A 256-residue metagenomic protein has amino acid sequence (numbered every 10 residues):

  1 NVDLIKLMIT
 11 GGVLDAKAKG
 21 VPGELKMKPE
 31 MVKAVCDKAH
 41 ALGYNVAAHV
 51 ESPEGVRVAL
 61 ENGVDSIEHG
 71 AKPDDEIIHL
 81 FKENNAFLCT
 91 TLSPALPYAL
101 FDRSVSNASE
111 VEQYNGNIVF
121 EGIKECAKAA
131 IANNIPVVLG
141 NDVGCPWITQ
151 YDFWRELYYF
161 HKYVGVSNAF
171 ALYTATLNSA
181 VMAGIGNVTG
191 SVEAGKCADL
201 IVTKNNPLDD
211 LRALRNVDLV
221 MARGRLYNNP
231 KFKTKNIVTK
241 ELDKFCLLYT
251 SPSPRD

Functional and structural regions predicted by a protein language model:
N1, I5, A39, I67 (+5 more regions): Divalent metal-coordination and catalytic microenvironments
M8-E125, V138, G144, G165 (+1 more regions): Active-site core of metal-dependent hydrolases
A41, N45, S106-V111, F120-N206: His/Asp/Glu-enriched, well-ordered alpha-helical/loop segment that forms or immediately abuts the divalent-metal
P53-E54, R155, D209: Short alpha-helical
A175-L177, A194-K240: C-terminal cap of metal-dependent C-N hydrolases
Y249-D256: Conserved small/polar residues in nucleotide/adenosyl-binding loops
